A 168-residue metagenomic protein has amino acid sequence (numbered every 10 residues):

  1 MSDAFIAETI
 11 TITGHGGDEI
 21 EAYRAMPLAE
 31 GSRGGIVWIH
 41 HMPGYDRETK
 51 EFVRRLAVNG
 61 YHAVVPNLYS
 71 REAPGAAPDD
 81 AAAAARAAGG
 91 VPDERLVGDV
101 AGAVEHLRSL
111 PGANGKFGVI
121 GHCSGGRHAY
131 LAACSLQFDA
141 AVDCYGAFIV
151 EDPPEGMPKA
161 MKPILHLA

Functional and structural regions predicted by a protein language model:
M1-A168: N-terminal cap/leader regions of alpha/beta-hydrolase-fold enzymes, predominantly small-molecule hydrolases
